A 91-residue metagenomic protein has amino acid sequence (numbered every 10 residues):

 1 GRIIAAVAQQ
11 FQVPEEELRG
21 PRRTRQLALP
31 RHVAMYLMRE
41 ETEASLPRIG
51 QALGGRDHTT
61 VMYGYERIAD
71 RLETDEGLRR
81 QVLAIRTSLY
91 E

Functional and structural regions predicted by a protein language model:
G1-P21: Basic, low-complexity segments
E17-E91: Terminal-proximal interaction/regulatory segments of ATP-powered molecular machines
